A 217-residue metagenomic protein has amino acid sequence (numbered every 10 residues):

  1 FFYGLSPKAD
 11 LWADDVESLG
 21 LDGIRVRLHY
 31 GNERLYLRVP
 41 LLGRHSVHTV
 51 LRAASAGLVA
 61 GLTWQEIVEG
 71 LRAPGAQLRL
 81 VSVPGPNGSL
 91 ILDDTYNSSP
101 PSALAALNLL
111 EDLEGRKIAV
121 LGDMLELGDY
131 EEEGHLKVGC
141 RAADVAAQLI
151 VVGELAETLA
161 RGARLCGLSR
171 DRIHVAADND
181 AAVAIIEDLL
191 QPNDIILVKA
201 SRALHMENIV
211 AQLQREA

Functional and structural regions predicted by a protein language model:
F2-G4, H45: C-terminal accessory "lid"/substrate-recognition subdomains
A9, L21-D22, G31-H45, L51-A217: ATP-dependent carboxylate-amine ligase
R27-H29: A general beta-strand register signal
